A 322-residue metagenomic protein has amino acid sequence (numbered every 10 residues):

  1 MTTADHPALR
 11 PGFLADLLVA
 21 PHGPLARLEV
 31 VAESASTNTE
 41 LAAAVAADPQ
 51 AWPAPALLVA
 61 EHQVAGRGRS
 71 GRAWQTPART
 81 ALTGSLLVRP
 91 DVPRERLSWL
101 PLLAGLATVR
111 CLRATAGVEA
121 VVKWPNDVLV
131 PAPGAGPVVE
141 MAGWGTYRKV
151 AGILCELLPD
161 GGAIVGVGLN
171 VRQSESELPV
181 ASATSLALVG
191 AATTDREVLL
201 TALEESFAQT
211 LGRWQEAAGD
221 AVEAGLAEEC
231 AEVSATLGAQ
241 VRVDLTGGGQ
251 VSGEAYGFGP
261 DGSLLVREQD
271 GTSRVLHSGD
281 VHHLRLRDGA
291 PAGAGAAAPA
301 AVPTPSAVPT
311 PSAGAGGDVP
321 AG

Functional and structural regions predicted by a protein language model:
M1-A114, P133-W144, A296-G322: N-terminal lobe of the biotin/lipoate ligase/transferase fold
T2-H6, R94, S98, L102-A120 (+2 more regions): Long, positively charged amphipathic alpha-helical accessory segments at protein N-termini or as interdomain linkers
A32, V122-W124: Short loop/edge segments at beta-strand edges and connector loops that shape dinucleotide/nucleotide cofactor-binding
